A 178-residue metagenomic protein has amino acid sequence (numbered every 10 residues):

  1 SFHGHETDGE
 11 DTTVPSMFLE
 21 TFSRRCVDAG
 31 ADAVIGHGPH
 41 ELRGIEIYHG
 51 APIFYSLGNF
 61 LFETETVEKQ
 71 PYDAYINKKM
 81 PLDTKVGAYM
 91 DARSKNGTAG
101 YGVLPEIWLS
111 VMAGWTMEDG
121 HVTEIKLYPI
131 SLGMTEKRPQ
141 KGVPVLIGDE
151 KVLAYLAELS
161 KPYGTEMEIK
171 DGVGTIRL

Functional and structural regions predicted by a protein language model:
S1-D11: Short acidic, glycine-rich surface-loop motifs adjacent to enzyme active sites
F2-G4, L57-G58, A113, M117: Fold-independent oxyanion-binding glycine-rich loops and adjacent beta-strand/coil segments at enzyme active sites
H3-H5, P39, L127: Short, well-ordered beta-to-alpha junction loops that form the rim of enzyme active sites and present histidine/acidic
P15-V111: Conserved beta-sheet core of the metallophosphoesterase superfamily
K69-L178: A short C-terminal boundary segment appended to hydrolase-like catalytic domains
